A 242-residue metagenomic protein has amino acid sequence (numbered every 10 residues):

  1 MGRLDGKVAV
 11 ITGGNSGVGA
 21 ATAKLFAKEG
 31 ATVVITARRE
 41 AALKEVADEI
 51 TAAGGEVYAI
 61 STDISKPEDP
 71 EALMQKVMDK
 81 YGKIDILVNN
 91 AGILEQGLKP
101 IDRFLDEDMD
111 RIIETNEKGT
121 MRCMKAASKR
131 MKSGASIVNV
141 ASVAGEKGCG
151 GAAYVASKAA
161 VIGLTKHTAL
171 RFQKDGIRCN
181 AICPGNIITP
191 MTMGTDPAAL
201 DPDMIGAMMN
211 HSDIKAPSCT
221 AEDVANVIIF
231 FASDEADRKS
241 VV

Functional and structural regions predicted by a protein language model:
V8, N15-S16: Conserved glycine-rich cofactor-binding loop
G82, M124, R130, P217-V242: C-terminal substrate-recognition "lid" of short-chain dehydrogenase/reductases
L98-I101, L105-D110, M208-M209: Substrate-binding pocket helix/loop in short-chain dehydrogenase/reductase
M124, S157, T165: Active-site helix of classical SDR
K129, L170-K174: Alpha-helical segment proximal to the catalytic Tyr-Lys
S142: Residue(s) in the substrate-gating loop at a strand-loop-helix junction that position the organic substrate next
D201-D223: Catalytic Tyr-x(3-8)-Lys segment
